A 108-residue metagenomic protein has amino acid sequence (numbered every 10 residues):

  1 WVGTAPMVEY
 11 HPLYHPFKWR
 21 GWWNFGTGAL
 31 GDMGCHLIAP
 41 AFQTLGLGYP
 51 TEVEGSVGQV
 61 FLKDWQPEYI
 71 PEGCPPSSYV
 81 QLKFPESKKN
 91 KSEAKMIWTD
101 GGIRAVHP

Functional and structural regions predicted by a protein language model:
W1-T27, D32-P108: Contiguous beta-strand/loop segments that form the cofactor/metal-binding neighborhood of enzyme cores
